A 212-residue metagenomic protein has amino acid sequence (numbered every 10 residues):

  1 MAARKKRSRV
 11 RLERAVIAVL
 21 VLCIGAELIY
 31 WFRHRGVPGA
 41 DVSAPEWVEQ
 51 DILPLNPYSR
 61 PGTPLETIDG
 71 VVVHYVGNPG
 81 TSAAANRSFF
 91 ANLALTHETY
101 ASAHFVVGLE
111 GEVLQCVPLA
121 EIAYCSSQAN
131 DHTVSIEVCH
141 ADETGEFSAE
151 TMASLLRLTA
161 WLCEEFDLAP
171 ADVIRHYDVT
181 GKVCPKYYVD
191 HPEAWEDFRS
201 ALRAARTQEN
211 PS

Functional and structural regions predicted by a protein language model:
A2-A3, R9, R14, A18 (+2 more regions): Basic/polar, cationic surfaces and motifs that engage anionic cell-wall and phosphate/carboxylate ligands
A2-S126: N-terminal catalytic cores of peptidoglycan-degrading enzymes
T63-L65, H97-E98, Y124-Q128, E143-S154 (+1 more regions): Extracytoplasmic/periplasmic, Sec-exported soluble proteins
V72, V106, S135-E137, I174: Soluble periplasmic/extracytoplasmic beta-strand elements of cell-envelope proteins
G77, A129, V134-E143: Cell-envelope and extracellular/periplasmic
F90-T96, Y124-S126, T133-I136, A153-R157 (+1 more regions): Short, low-complexity, polar/charged sequence segments that are solvent-exposed and flexible
